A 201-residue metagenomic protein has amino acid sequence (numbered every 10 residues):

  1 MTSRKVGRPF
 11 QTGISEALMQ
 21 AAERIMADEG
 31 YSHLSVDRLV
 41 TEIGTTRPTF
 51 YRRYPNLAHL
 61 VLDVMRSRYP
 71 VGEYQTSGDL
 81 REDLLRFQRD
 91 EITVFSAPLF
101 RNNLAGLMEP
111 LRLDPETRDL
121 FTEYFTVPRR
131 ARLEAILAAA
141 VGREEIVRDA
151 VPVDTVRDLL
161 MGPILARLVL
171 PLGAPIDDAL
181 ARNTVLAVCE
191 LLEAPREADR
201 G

Functional and structural regions predicted by a protein language model:
M1-E42, P48, H59: Basic, helix-initiating cap at the start of DNA-binding domains
M1-S3, R86, A131-A138, L159 (+1 more regions): C-terminal peripheral helix-coil segments that are non-catalytic and often amphipathic
H33, F50, N56-V61, V71-G72 (+1 more regions): Short amphipathic alpha-helical segment with a characteristic S/N-K-E followed by hydrophobic residues
I43, R53-Y54: Core residues of bacterial helix-turn-helix
G72-R101: Hydrophobic alpha-helical connector segments
Q88-F95, N103-L113, V185-L191: Helix-loop "lid/cap" segments that line or gate small-molecule binding pockets
P98, A105, P115-R143: Amphipathic alpha-helical packing segments from all-alpha helical-bundle domains
L120-F125, G142-L159, D178-A179: All-alpha amphipathic helical-bundle segments outside canonical DNA-binding/catalytic cores that form hydrophobic
